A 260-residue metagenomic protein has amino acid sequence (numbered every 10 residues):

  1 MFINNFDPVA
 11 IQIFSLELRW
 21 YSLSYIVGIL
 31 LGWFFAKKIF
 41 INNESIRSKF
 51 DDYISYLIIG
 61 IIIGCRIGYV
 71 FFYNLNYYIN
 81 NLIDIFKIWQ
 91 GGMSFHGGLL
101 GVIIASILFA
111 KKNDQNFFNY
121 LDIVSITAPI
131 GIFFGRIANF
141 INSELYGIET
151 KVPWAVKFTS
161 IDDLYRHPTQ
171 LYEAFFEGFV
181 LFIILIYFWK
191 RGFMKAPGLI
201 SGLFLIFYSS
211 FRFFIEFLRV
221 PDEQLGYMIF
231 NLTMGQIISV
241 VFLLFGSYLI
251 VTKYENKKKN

Functional and structural regions predicted by a protein language model:
M1-N260: A feature for loop-to-transmembrane-helix boundaries and adjacent hydrophobic helices in multi-pass integral membrane
